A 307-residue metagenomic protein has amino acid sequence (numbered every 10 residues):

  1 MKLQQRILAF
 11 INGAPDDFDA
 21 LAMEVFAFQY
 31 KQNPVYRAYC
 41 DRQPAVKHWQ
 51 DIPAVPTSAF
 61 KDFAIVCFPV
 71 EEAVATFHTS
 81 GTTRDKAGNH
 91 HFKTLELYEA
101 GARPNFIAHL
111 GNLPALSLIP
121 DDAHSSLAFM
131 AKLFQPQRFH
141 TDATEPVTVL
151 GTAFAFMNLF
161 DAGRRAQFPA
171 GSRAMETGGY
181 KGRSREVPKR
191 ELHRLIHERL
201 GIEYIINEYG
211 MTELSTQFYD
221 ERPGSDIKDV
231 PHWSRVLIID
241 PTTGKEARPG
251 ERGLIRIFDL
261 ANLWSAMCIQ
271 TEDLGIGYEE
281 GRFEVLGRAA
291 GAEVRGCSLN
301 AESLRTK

Functional and structural regions predicted by a protein language model:
M1-S117, L127, E145, G163-R165 (+6 more regions): Nucleotide 5′-phosphate-binding alpha/beta core
K2-F10, D16-F28, V35, L133-K307: Active-site glycine/GP-rich loop and adjacent strand/helix microenvironment that borders small-molecule binding pockets
H78-G81, P120, A174-G179: Short loop/turn segments at strand-loop or loop-helix junctions that form parts of catalytic or ligand-binding pockets
D121-D122, F154: Short, surface-exposed acidic/glycine-rich loop or hinge patches that mediate macromolecular interfaces
D122-A123, E213: Conserved nucleotide-binding/hydrolysis micro-motifs of P-loop NTPases
S125-F134: Hydrophobic alpha-helical segments in the ANL/AMP-binding
